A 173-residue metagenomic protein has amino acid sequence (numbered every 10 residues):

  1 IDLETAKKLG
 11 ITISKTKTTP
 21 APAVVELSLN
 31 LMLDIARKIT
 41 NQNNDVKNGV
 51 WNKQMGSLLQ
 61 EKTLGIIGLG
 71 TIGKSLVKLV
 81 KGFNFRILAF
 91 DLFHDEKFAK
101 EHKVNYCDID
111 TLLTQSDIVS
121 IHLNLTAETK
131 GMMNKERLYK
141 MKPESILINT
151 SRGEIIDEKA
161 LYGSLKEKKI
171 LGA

Functional and structural regions predicted by a protein language model:
I1-N43, L147: Phosphate/diphosphate ligand-binding glycine-rich loop within oxidoreductases
D2-K8, V80, H94-H102: Short loop/helix-cap segments at secondary-structure boundaries that form the rim of catalytic
L9, F83, Q115: Conserved dinucleotide-binding and phosphotransfer motif residues
Q42-S75, N84: Glycine-rich NAD(P)-binding loop of Rossmann-like domains
V77, K81, L165-K166: Gly/Ala-rich phosphate-binding loop of Rossmann-like dinucleotide-binding domains, activating on the conserved
G82-R86, L171: Conserved S-adenosyl-L-methionine
F93-A173: Rossmann-like adenosine-cofactor binding region
